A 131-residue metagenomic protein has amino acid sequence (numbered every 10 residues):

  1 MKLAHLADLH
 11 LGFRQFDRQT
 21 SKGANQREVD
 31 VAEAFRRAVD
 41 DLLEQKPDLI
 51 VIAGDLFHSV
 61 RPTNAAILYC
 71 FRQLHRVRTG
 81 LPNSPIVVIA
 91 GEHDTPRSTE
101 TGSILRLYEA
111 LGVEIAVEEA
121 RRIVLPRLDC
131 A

Functional and structural regions predicted by a protein language model:
M1-A4: Extreme N-terminal starter segment of soluble prokaryotic enzymes
L6-D8, F71: Generic N-terminal initiation segments characterized by hydrophobic and/or small/turn-forming residues
D8-G12, E92-H93: Histidine-centered divalent metal-coordination motifs
D17-P126: Core catalytic region of metal-dependent phosphoesterases/phosphodiesterases, especially metallo-beta-lactamase-like
R127-A131: Binuclear metal-dependent hydrolase catalytic cores centered on His/Asp/Glu-rich metal-binding motifs
